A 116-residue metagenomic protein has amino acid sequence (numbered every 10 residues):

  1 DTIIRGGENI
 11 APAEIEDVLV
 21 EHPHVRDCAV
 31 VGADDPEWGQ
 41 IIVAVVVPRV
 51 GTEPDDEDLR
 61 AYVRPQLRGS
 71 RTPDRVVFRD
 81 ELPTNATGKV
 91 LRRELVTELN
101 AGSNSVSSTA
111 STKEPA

Functional and structural regions predicted by a protein language model:
D1-T72, D80-P83, G88-V90, E94-T97 (+1 more regions): AMP-binding/adenylate-forming catalytic core of the ANL superfamily
E98-A110: A short, polar/charged loop-to-alpha-helix boundary motif
